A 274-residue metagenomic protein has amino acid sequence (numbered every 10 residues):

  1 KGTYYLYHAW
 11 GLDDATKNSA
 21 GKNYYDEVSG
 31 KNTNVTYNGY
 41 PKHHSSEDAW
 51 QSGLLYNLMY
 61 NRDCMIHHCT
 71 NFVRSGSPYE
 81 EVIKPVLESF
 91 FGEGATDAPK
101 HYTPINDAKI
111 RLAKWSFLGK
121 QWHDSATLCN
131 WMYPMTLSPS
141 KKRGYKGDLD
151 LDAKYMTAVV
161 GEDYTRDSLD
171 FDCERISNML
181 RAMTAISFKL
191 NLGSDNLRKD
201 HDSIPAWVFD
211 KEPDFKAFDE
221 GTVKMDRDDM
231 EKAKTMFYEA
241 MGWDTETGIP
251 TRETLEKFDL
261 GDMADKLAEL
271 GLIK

Functional and structural regions predicted by a protein language model:
K1-K274: Extended C-terminal regions of large enzymes
